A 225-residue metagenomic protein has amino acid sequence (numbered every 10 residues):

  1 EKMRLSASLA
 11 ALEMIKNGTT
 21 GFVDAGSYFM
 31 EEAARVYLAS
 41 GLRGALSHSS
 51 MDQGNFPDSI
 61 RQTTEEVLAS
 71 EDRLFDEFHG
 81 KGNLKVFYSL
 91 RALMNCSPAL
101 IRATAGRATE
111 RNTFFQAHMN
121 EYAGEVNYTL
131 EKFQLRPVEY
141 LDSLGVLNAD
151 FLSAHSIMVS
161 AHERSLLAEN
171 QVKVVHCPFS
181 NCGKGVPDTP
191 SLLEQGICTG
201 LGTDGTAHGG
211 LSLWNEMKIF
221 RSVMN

Functional and structural regions predicted by a protein language model:
E1-A34: Metal-associated gating/positioning segment near the N- to mid-region
T20-D24, F87-L90, L152-A154, V175-C177: Short catalytic-loop micro-motif centered on adjacent basic/acidic residues
Y28-F29, N95-C96, E121-G124, M158-R164 (+2 more regions): Active-site environment of divalent metal-dependent phosphoester hydrolases
E32-S156: Metal-coordinating catalytic core of metallo-dependent amide/deamination hydrolases
H48-Q53, E121, P178-C182, T203-A207: Short, acidic/turn-prone active-site loops that include or flank metal/cofactor- and phosphate-binding residues
S143-D150, P190-N225: His/Asp/Glu-enriched, well-ordered alpha-helical/loop segment that forms or immediately abuts the divalent-metal
L167-N170, V174, N181-E194, G210 (+1 more regions): Flexible glycine/proline-rich, aromatic-decorated loop/lid segments
